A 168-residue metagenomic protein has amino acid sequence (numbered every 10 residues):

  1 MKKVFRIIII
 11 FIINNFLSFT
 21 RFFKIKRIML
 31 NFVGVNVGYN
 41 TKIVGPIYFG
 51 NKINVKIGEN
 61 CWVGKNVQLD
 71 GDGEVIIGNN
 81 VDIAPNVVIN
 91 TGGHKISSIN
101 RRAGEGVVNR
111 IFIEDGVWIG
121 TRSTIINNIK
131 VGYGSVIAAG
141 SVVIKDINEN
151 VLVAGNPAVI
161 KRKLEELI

Functional and structural regions predicted by a protein language model:
M1-N40: A transmembrane-helix-recognition feature enriched in membrane-embedded lipid enzymes and envelope glyco-/phospholipid
T20, R27, I47-I57, V63-K130 (+2 more regions): Flexible, glycine/small-residue-enriched loop-and-beta-strand segment within the central core of proteins
Y39-N40, E59, N79, D115 (+2 more regions): Short acidic capping loops at alpha-helix termini that bridge into adjacent secondary structure
N90-T91, A138, I144-D146, K161-K163: Conserved acidic donor-binding loop of glycosyltransferase catalytic domains
D115, V136-G140, A154: Extended, charge-rich C-terminal regions with high alpha-helical propensity
T121-V136, S141-K145: Beta-rich strand-turn-strand
E149, A154-P157: Acidic, glycine-centered active-site loop in nucleotide-sugar glycosyltransferases
